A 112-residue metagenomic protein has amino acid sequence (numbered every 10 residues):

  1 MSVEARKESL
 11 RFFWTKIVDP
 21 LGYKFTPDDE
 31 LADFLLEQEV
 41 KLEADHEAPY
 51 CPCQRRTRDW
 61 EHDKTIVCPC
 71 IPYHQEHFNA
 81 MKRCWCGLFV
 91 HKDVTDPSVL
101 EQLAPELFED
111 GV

Functional and structural regions predicted by a protein language model:
S2-V112: Long, distal/terminal scaffolding or interaction modules with repetitive or compositionally biased sequence
